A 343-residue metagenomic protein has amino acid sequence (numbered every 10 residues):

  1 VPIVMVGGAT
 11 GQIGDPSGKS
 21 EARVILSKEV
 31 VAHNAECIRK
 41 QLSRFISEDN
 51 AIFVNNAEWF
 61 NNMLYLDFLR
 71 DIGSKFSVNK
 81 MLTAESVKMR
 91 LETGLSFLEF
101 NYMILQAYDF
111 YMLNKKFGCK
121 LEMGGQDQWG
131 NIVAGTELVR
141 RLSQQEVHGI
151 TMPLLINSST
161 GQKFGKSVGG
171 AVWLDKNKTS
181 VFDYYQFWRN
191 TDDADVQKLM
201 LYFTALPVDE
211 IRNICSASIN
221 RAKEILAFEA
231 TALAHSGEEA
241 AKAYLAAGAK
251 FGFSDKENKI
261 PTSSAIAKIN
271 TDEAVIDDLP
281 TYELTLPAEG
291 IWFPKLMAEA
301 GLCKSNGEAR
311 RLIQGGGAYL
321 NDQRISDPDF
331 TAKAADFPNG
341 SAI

Functional and structural regions predicted by a protein language model:
V1-D15, E122-W129: N-terminal catalytic cores of NTP/NDP-binding nucleotidyl/phosphoryl-transfer enzymes
M5, S27-N34, K176, S180 (+1 more regions): Short acidic-hydrophobic sequence patches enriched in Asp/Glu that either
G7-G11, F110, N177: Short connector loops/turns at beta-strand edges and beta->alpha or beta->beta junctions
G7-I13, F76, L199-F203: Short, compositionally biased low-complexity segments
T10-I13, N61-N62, G130, I156-S159 (+1 more regions): Flexible loop/turn segments at secondary-structure boundaries
Q12-V24, K116-F117, V181: Acidic/polar active-site rim loop that often engages polyanionic ligands
R23, S27-K28, N34-M152, T160: Divalent-metal (Mg2+/Mn2+/Ca2+)-assisted nucleotide/phosphate chemistry catalytic cores
L142-I343: Conserved nucleotide- and phosphate/pyrophosphate-binding catalytic cores in adenylate/nucleotidyl-handling enzymes
